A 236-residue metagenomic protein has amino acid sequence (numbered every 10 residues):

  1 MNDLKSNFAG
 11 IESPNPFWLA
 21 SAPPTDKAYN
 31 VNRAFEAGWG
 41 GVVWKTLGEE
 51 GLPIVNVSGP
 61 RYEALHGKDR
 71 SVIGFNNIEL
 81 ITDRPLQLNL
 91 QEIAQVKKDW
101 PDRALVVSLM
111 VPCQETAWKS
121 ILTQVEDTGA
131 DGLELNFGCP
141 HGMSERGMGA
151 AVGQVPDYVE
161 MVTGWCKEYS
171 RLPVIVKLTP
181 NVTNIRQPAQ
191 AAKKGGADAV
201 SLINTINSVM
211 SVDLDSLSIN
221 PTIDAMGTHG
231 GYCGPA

Functional and structural regions predicted by a protein language model:
M1-V106, M110-E115, S120: N-terminal capping/small domains of soluble enzymes
N32-A37, G41, Q91, K98-W100 (+1 more regions): Alpha/beta enzyme core
